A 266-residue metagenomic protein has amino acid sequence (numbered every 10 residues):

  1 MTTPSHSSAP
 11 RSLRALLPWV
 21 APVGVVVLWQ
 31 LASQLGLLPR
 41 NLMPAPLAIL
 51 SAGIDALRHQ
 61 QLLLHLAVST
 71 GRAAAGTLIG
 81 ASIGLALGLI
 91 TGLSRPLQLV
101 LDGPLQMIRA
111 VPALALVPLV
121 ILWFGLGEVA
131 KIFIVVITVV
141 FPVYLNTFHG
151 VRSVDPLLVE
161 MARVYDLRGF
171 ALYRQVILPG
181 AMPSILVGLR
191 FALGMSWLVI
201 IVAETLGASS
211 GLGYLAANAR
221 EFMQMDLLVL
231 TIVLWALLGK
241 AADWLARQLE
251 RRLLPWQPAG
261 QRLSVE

Functional and structural regions predicted by a protein language model:
T3-S33: N-terminal signal-anchor/first transmembrane alpha helix
P4-R11, Q34-L78: Periplasmic/extracellular loop-to-transmembrane helix junction in inner-membrane transport proteins
A75-L105: Transmembrane-helix boundary motif in ABC transporter permease subunits
R95, R152, P183-V187, V229-E266: C-terminal transmembrane helix and the adjacent membrane-cytosol boundary/short C-terminal tail of inner/organellar
Q106-P142, H149-G150: Generic hydrophobic transmembrane alpha-helix motif, especially the helices
I121-L122, V151, L198-W235, L254-S264: Glycine-rich helix-loop "coupling/hinge" segments at transmembrane-helix boundaries in multipass transporters
F133, I137, F170-A203, D226-V229 (+3 more regions): Transmembrane alpha-helices
N146-F191, L212, A216: Short cytoplasmic-facing helical segments at TM-TM junctions of multi-pass membrane proteins
